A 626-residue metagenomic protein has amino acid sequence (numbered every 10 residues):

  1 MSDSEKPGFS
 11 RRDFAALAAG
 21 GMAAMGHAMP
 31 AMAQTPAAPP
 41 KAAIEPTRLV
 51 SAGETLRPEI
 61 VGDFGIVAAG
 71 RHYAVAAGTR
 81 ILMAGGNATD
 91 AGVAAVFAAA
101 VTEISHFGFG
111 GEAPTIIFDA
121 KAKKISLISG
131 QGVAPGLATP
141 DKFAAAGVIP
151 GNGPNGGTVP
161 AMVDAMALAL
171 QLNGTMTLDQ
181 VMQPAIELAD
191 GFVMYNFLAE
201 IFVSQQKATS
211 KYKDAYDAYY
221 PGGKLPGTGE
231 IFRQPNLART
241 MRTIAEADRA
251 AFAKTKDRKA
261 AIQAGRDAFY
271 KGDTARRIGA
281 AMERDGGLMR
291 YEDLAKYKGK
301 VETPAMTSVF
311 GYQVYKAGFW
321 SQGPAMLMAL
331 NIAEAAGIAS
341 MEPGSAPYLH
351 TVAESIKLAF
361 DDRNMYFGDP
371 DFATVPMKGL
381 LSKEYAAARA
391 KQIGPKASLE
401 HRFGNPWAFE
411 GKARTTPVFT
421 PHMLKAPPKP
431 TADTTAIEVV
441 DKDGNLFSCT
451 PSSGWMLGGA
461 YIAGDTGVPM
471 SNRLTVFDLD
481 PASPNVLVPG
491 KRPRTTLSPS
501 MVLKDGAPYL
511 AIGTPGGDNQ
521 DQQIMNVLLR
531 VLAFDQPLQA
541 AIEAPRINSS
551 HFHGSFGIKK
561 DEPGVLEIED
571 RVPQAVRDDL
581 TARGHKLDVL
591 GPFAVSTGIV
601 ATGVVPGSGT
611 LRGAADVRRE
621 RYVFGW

Functional and structural regions predicted by a protein language model:
S2-M22: N-terminal secretory signal peptides and thylakoid transit peptides that target proteins across membranes
T35-A76, R80, A88-A264, F269-S321 (+4 more regions): Noncatalytic scaffold domains of N-terminal-nucleophile
E45, G223, A275, G287 (+4 more regions): Internal maturation/activation junctions in enzymes
V101-F118, A122-S126, A280, D285-R290 (+5 more regions): Active-site rim segments in enzyme catalytic domains, especially the processed small/beta chain of N-terminal
V301, T431-T434, T495-L497: Short, small/polar residue-rich loop motifs at catalytic or cofactor-binding pockets
Y315-G323, E438, T450-Y461, T514-D521: Glycine-rich phosphate/pyrophosphate-binding beta-alpha loops
D443, K491, I524-M525, A533-P592: Extended C-terminal subregions enriched in glycine
